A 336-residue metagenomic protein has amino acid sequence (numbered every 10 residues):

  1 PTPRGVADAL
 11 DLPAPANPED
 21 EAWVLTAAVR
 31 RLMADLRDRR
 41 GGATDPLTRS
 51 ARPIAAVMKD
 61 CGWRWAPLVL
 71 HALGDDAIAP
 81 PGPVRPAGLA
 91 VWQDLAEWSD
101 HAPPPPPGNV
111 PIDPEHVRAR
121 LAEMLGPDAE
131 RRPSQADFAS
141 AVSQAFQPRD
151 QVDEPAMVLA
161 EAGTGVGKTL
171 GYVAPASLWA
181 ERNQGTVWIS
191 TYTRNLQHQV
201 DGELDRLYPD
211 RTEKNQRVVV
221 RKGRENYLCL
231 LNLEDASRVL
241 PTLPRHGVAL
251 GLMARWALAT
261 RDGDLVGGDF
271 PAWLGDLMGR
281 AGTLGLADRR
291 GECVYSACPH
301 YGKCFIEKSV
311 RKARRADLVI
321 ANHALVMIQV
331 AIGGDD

Functional and structural regions predicted by a protein language model:
T2-V6, V24, A28, P175 (+2 more regions): Alpha-helical scaffold elements adjacent to nucleotide-binding pockets in ATP/GTP-utilizing enzyme cores
G5-P81: Acidic, Mg2+-coordinating catalytic module of metal-dependent nucleases/exonucleases that use a two-metal-ion mechanism
K59-I112: Interdomain "pre-motor" coupling segment immediately N-terminal to P-loop NTPase/helicase cores
Q93, P107, P111-A119, T191-D317: A substrate-engagement module of RecA-like helicase motors
P106-L159: Conserved pre-motif I regulatory segment
S143-Q147, T169-N183, E203-L207: Walker A/P-loop NTP-binding motif
A160-Y172: Glycine-rich P-loop/Walker A and Walker A-like loops and their local beta1-loop-alpha1 context in P-loop NTPases
E307-R314, A324-D335: Conserved helix/coil segment N-terminal to the catalytic DExD/H
